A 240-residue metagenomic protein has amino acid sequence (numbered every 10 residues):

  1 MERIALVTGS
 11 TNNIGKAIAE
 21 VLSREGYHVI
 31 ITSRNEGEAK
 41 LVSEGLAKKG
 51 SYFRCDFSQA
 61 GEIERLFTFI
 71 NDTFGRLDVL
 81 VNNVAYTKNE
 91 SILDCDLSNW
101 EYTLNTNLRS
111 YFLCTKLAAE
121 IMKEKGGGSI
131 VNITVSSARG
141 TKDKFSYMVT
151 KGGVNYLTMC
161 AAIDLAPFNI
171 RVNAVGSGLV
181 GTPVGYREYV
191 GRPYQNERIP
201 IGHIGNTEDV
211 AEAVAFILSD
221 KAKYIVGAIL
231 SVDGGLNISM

Functional and structural regions predicted by a protein language model:
T11-N12, N35: Conserved glycine-rich cofactor-binding loop
V42, P167, G176-I199, D209 (+1 more regions): A glycine/serine/threonine-rich, flexible loop-to-helix segment that serves as the NAD(P) cofactor-binding "lid"
L46-Q59: Rossmann-fold cofactor-recognition segment
S91-I92, D96-L104, Q195: Substrate-binding pocket helix/loop in short-chain dehydrogenase/reductase
E120, I163-P167, K223: Alpha-helical segment proximal to the catalytic Tyr-Lys
V131-G153, T158-P167: Catalytic loop of short-chain dehydrogenase/reductase
A215, V226-M240: Short C-terminal tail/terminal secondary-structure segment of NAD(P)H-dependent dehydrogenase/reductase domains
